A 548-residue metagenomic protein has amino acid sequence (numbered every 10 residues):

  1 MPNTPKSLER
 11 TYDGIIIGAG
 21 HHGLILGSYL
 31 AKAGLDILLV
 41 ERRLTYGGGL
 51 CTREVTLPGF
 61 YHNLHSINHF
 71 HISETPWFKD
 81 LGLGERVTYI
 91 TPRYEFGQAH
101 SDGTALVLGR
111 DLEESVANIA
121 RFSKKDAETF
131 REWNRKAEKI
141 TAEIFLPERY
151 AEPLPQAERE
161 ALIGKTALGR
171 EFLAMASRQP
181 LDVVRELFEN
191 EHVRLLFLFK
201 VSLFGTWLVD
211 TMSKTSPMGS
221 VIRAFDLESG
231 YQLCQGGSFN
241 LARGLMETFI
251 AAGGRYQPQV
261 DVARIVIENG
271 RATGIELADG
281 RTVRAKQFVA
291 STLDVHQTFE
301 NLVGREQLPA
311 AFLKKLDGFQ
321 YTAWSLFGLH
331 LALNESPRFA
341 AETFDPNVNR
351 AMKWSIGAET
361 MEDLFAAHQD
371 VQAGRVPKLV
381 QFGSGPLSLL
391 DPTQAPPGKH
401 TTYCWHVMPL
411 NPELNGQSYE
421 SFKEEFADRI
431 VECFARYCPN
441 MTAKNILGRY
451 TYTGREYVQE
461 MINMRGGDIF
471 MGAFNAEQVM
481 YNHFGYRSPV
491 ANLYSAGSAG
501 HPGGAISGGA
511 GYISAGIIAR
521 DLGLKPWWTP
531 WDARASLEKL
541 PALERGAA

Functional and structural regions predicted by a protein language model:
M1-G14, K32-A33, N475-V479, P526-A548: Extreme N-terminal leader/targeting segments of oxidoreductases
K6-F145, M471-A473, I513: N-terminal glycine-rich phosphate/pyrophosphate-binding loop and immediately adjacent elements
R121, H296-N301, A332-N334, S355 (+2 more regions): Conserved FAD/dinucleotide-binding core of flavoprotein oxidoreductases
S123, S336-P337, H368-P377, E420-E456: Flavin-binding catalytic cores
E138-A252, Q259, E460-F474: Active-site/ligand-binding neighborhood in enzyme catalytic cores
N190-D210, R375-P386, R436-H501: A glycine-rich dinucleotide-binding beta-alpha-beta segment and adjacent secondary-structure elements that constitute
A263-A395: Mid-domain catalytic core of redox enzymes that form a hydrophobic substrate pocket/lid adjacent to a catalytic redox
A496-A519: A conserved FAD-binding loop/helix module that cradles the flavin
